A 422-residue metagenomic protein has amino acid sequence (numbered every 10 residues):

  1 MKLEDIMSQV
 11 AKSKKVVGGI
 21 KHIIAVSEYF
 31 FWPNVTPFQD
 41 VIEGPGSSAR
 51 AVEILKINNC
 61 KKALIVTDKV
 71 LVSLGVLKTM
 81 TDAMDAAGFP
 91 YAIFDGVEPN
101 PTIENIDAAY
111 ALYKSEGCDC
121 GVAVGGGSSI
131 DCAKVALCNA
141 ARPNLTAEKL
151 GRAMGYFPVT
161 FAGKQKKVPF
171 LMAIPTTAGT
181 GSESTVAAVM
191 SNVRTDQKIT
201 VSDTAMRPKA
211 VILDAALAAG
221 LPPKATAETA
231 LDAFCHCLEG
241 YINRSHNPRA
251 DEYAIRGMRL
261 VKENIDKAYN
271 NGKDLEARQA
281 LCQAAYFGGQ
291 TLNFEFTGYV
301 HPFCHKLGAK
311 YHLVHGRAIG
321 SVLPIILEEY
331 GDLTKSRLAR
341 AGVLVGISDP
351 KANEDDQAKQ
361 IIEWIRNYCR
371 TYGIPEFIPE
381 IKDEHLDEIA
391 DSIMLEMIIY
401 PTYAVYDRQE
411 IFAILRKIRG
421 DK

Functional and structural regions predicted by a protein language model:
M1-I93, D421-K422: An N-terminal, well-structured beta->alpha segment
K2-K14, G19-I20, L338, V345-K422: C-terminal charged capping/lid subdomain of soluble metabolic enzymes
S48-A51, S73-V76, I103-I106, S128-A133 (+3 more regions): Short glycine/serine/threonine-rich phosphate/pyrophosphate-binding segments that cradle anionic phosphate groups
I93-I103: Short beta->alpha junction loops
E104-L213: Glycine/threonine-rich beta-strand-loop-alpha-helix active-site module that forms ligand/phosphate-binding
S184-E295, Q409: Carboxylate- and glycine-rich phosphate/diphosphate-binding segment that chelates Mg2+/Mn2+
G240-W364: Active-site segments that bind and position negatively charged phosphate/pyrophosphate groups
